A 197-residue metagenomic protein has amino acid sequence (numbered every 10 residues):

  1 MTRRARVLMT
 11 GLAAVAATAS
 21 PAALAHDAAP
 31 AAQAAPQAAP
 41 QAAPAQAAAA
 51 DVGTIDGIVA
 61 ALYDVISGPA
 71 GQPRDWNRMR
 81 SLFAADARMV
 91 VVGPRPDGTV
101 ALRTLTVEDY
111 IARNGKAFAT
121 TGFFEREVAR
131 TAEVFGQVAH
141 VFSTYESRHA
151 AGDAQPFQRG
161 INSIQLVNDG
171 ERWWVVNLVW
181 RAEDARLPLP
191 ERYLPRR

Functional and structural regions predicted by a protein language model:
M1-L12: Bacterial N-terminal signal peptides that target proteins for export
S20-P21: N-terminal signal peptide c-region/cleavage motif recognized by signal peptidases
A25-S81, L194-R197: Short, low-complexity N-terminal intrinsically disordered segments enriched in polar/charged residues
H26, R88-M89, A101-G152: Surface-exposed, charged secondary-structure patches
A61-P69, L82-V90, R113-A117: Structured segments of extracytoplasmic/periplasmic soluble domains in secreted or envelope-associated proteins
L62, M79, A87, V141 (+1 more regions): Hydrophobic pocket/interface hotspot
W76-R88, V92-T99: Acidic helix-start/capping segments at beta-turn-to-alpha-helix junctions
H140, R159-P188: Short beta-strand edge/turn micro-motifs at domain boundaries
